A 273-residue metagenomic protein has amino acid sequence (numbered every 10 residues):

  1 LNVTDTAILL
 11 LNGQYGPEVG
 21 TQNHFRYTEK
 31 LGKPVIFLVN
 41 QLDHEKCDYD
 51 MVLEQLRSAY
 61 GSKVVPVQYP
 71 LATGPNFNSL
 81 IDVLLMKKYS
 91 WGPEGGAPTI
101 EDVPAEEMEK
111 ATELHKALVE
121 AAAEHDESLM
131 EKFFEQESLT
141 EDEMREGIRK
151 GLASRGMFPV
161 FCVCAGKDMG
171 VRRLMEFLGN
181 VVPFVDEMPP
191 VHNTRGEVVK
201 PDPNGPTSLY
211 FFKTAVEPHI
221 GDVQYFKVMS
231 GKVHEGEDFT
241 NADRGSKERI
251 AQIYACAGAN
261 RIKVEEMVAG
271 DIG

Functional and structural regions predicted by a protein language model:
L1-G273: Structural and coupling elements of P-loop NTPases
